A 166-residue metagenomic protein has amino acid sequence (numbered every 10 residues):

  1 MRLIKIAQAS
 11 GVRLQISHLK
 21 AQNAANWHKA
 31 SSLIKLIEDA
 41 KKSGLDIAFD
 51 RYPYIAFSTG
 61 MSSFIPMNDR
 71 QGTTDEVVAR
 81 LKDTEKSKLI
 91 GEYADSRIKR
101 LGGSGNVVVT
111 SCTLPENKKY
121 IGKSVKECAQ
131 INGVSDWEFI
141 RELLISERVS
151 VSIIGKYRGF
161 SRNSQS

Functional and structural regions predicted by a protein language model:
M1-L3: Divalent metal-binding pocket/active-site signature
K5-Q8, V12-S166: Active-site neighborhoods of metal-dependent hydrolases
